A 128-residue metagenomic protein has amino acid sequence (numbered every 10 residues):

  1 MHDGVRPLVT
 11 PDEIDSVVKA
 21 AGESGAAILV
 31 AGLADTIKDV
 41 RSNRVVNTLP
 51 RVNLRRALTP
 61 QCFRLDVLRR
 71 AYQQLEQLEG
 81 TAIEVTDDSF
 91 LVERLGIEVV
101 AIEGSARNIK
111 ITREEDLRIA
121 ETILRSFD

Functional and structural regions predicted by a protein language model:
M1-H2, V100-G104: Short beta-strands and strand-loop turn motifs
M1-V5, V9: Short beta-strand-to-loop acidic/aromatic patch adjacent to the donor-nucleotide binding site
H2-D3, G32, R64, R113: Residue-level signal for inorganic ion chemistry
L8-I102: Conserved core of the sugar-phosphate nucleotidyltransferase
G32-D35, A106-R107, E115: Glycine-rich beta-alpha junction loops
E98, S105, T112: Glycine-rich phosphate/pyrophosphate-binding loop and the adjoining helix
N108-D128: Hydrophobic helical membrane-anchoring modules
